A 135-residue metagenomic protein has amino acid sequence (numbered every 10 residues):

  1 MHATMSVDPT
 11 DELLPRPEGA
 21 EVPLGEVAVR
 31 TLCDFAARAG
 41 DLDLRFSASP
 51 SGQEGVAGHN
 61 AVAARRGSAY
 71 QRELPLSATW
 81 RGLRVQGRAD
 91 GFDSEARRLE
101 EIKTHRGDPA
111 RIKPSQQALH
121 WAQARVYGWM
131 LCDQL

Functional and structural regions predicted by a protein language model:
M1-R97, A118, A122: Metal-dependent nuclease catalytic cores that hydrolyze phosphodiester bonds in DNA/RNA, characterized by
H59, G87-K113, Y127: Conserved catalytic cores of phosphodiester-cleaving nucleases, focusing on short active-site segments
A69-E73, I102, M130-L135: Generic hydrophobic segment detector
I112-L135: Short, charged, amphipathic alpha-helix that recurs within catalytic cores of restriction-modification and other
